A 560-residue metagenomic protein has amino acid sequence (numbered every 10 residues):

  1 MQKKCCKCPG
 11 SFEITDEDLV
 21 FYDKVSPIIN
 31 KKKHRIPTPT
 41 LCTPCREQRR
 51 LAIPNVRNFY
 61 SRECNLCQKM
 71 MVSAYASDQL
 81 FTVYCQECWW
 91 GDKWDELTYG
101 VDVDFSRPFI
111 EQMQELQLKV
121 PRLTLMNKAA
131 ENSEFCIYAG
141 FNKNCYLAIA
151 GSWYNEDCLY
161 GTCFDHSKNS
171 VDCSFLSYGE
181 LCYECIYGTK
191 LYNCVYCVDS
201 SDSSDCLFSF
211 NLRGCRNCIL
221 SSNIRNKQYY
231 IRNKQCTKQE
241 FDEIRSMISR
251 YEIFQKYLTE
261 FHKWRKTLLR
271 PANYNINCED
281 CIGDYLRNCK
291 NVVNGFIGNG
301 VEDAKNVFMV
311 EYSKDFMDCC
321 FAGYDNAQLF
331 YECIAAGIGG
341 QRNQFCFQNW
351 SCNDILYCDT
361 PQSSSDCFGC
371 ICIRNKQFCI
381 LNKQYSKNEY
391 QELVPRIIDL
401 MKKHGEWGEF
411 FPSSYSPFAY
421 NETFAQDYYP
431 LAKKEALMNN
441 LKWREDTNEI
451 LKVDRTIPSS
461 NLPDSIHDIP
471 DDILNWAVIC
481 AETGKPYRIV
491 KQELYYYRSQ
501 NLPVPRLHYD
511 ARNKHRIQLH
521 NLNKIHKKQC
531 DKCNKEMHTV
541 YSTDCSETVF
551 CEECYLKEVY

Functional and structural regions predicted by a protein language model:
M1-Y560: Long, distal/terminal scaffolding or interaction modules with repetitive or compositionally biased sequence
